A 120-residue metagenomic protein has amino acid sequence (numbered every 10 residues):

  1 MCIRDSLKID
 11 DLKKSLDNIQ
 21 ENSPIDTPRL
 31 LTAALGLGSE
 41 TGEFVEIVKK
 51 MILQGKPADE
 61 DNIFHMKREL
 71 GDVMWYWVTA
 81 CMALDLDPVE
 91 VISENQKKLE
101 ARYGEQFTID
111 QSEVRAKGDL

Functional and structural regions predicted by a protein language model:
R4-L120: Flexible "arm" and connector segments at domain edges
